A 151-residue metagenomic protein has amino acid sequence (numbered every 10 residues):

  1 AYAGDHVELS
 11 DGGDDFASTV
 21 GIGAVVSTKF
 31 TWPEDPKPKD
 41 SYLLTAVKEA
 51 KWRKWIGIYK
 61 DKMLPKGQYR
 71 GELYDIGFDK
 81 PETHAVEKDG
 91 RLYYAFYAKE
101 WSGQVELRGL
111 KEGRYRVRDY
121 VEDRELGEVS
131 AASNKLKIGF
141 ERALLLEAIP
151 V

Functional and structural regions predicted by a protein language model:
A1-L126, K135-K137, L144: Active-site-proximal substrate-binding groove within the catalytic cores of carbohydrate-active enzymes
V129-A131: Self-splicing inteins and homing endonuclease
E147-V151: Short beta-strand-to-coil "C-cap" segments at the C-terminal boundary of structured domains/repeats, marking
